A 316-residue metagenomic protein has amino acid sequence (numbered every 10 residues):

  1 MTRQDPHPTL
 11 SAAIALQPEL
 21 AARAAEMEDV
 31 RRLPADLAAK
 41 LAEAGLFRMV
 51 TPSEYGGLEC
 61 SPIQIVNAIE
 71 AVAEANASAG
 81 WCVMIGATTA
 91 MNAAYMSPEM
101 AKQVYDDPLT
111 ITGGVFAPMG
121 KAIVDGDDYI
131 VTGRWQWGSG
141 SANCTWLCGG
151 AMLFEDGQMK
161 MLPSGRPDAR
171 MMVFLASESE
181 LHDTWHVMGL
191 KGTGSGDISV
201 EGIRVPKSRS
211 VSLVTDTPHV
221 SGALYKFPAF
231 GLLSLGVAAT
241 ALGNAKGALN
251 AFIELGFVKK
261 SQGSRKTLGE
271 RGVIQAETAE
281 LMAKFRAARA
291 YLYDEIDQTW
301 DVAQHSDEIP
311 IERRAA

Functional and structural regions predicted by a protein language model:
M1-A15: Basic/polar N-terminal segments that are highly enriched at the extreme N-terminus, encompassing both cleavable
Q17, A24, N76, L249 (+2 more regions): A structural signal for well-ordered alpha-helices, especially hydrophobic packing surfaces of coiled-coils
A21, A25-E28, A287-A316: C-terminal helix-coil-helix/basic helical segment that borders enzyme active sites and/or dimer interfaces and provides
L33-E43, F47-T145, Q158-G165: Glycine-rich flavin
L41, A245, A288: Residue-level signal for inorganic ion chemistry
T51, W81-C82, W135, W146 (+5 more regions): Tryptophan-centric aromatic hotspots in well-structured domains and transmembrane helices
I130-G202: FAD-binding subdomain of flavoenzyme oxidoreductases
M188-F285: Glycine-rich beta->alpha junctions and the first turn(s) of the following alpha-helix
